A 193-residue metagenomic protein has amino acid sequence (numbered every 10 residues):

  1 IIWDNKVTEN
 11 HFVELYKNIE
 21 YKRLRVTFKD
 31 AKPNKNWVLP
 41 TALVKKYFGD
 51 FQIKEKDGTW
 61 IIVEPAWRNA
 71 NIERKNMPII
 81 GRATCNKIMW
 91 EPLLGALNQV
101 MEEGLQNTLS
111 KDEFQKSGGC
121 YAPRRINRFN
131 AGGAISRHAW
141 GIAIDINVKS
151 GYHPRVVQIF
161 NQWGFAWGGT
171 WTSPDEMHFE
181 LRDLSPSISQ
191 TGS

Functional and structural regions predicted by a protein language model:
I1, N5-T8, F12-L15, A131-S193: Catalytic cores and adjacent binding grooves of peptidoglycan-active enzymes
N5-K6, H11, I19, A31 (+6 more regions): Short linear motifs in intrinsically disordered/low-complexity regions
T8, E14-F51: N-terminal low-complexity, Pro/Thr/Ser-rich intrinsically disordered segments that act as propeptides or flexible
L39-E113: Active-site acidic/histidine clusters and adjacent loop/turn architecture that either coordinate catalytic ions
P65-I80, A122-G151: Short, conserved helix/loop micro-motifs enriched in His/Cys and acidic residues
L97-I142, A166: Active-site-adjacent loop/helix surface patches within enzyme catalytic domains that shape the substrate-binding cleft
